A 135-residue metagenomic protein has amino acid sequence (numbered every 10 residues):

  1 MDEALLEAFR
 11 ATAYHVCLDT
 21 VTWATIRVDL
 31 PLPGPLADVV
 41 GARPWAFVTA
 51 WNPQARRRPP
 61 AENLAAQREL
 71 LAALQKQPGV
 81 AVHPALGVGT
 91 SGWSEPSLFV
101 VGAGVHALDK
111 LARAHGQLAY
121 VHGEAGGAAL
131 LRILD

Functional and structural regions predicted by a protein language model:
M1-A72: N-terminal, charge-rich interaction modules
V16, V21, V28, V39-V40 (+6 more regions): Extended aliphatic helical segments
D29-L32, N63-L64, L71-Q75, P84-A85 (+1 more regions): Mature, function-bearing regions of proteins
A37-V39, T90, K110-R113: A general structural signal for short secondary-structure junctions and capping/turn motifs
P60-N63, S97-L98, R113-A114, D135: Surface-exposed beta-strand edges and their flanking turn/coil or helix-capping segments
L64-A107: Amphipathic protein-protein interaction modules
S94-S97, V101-A129: Short, compact, well-ordered microdomains
